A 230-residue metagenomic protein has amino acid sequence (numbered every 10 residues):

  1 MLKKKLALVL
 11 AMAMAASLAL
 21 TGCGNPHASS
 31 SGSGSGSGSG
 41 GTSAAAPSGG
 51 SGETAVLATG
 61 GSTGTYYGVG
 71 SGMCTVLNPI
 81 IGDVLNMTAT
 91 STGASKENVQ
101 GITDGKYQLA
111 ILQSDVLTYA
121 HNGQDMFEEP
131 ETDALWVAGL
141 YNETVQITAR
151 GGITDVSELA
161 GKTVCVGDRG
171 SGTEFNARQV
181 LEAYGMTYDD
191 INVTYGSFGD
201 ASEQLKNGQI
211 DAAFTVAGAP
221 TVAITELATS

Functional and structural regions predicted by a protein language model:
M1-T54: Short, low-complexity disordered leader/linker segments with a strong preference for bacterial N-terminal type II
G22, H27, K106, T163 (+1 more regions): Conserved functional loop/turn residues at catalytic and ligand-binding sites
G24, I153, T229-S230: Extended ligand-binding regions for polar small-molecule ligands
S37, P47-Y119: N-terminal (or domain-start) structured segment
G52-I80, N142-N207: Bilobed "Venus flytrap"/periplasmic-binding protein-like clamshell domains and structurally analogous long
V56, T88, Q108-Q113, W136 (+4 more regions): Structural recognition of the beta-strand scaffold that forms the well-ordered cores of secreted hydrolase catalytic
S114-V116, Q124-D125, Y188-S230: Pocket-lining segment of extracytoplasmic ligand-binding domains
E128-L140: A structural signal for short loop-to-beta-strand junctions that line the ligand-binding cleft of periplasmic/secreted
